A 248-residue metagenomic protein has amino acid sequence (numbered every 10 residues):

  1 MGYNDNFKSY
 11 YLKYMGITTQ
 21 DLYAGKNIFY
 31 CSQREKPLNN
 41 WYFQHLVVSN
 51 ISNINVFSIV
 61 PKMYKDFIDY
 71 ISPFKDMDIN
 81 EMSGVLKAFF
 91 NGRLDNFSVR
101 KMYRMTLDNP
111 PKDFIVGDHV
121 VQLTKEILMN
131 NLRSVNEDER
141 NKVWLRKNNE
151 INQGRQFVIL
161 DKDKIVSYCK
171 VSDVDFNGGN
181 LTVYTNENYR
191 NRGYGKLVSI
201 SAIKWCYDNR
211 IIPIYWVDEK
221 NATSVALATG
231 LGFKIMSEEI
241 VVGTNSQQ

Functional and structural regions predicted by a protein language model:
Y3-L128: Acyl-donor-binding surface of acyltransferase catalytic domains
Y42-F43, N148-F157, G179: A short helix-loop-beta-strand connector motif used in the catalytic cores of GNAT acetyltransferases and, in some
N53-S58, N177, C206-D218: Conserved GNAT acetyl-CoA-binding A-motif
S98-L107, K234-Q248: Conserved catalytic-core motifs of GNAT/GCN5-like acyltransferases
G154-C169: Conserved beta-hairpin
G178, V183-L197: Conserved glycine-rich acetyl-CoA-binding loop
N191-K204, A226-G230: Conserved acetyl-CoA-binding loop-helix of GNAT-fold acetyltransferases
Y215-V225, K234, V242-S246: Conserved beta-strand-loop-alpha-helix junction that forms the acyl-donor binding cleft
